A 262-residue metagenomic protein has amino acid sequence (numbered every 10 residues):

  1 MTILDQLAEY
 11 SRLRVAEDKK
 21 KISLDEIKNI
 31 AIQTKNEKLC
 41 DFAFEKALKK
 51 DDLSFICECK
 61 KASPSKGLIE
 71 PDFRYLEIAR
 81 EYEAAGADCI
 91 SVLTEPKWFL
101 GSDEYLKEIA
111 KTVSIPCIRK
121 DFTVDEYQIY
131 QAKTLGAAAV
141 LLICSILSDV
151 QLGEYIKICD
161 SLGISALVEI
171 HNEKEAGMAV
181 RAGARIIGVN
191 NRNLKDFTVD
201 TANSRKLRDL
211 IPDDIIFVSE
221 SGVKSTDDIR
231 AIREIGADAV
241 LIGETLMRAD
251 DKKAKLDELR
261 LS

Functional and structural regions predicted by a protein language model:
T2-E70: An N-cap/entry alpha-helix motif that binds or orients negatively charged groups
L7, C57, Y82, A132 (+4 more regions): Conserved, mostly hydrophobic/aromatic
Y10, K60-A62, E95, F122 (+5 more regions): Active-site beta-loop-alpha junctions enriched in small/polar residues
C59, K66-L167, E173-A179, S204-L207: N-terminal active-site wall of soluble small-molecule enzyme domains
V124-L135, E173-A182, S219, V223-I242: Catalytic cores of alpha/beta
Q131-V150, G188-F197, A237-K255: Glycine-rich phosphate-binding active-site loops on the catalytic face of alpha/beta enzymes
K206-L210, R233, R248-S262: C-terminal helical cap(s) of enzyme catalytic domains, especially alpha/beta-barrels
